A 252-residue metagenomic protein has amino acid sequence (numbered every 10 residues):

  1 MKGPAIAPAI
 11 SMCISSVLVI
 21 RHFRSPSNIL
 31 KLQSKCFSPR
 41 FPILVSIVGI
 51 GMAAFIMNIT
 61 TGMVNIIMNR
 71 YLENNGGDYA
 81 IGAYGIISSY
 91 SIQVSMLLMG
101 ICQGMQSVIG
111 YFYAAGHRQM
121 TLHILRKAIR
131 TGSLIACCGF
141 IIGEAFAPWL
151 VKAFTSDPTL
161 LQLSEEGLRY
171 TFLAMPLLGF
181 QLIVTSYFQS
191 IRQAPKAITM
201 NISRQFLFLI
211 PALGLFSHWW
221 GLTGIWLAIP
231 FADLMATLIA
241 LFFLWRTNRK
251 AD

Functional and structural regions predicted by a protein language model:
M1-M52, I109-A174, L215-D252: Short alpha-helical transmembrane segments in multi-pass integral membrane proteins
P4, I59-I66, A136-E144, G179 (+3 more regions): Hydrophobic positions within alpha-helical transmembrane segments of bacterial inner-membrane proteins
A9, A54-G62, I92, M96-G100 (+5 more regions): Residue-level hotspots within the lipid-embedded alpha helices of multi-pass solute transporters
L18-R21, C36-I67, L72, Q93 (+3 more regions): Hydrophobic faces of transmembrane alpha-helices in multi-pass small-molecule transporters and flippases across diverse
I20, I66, R70-Y71, Q93 (+4 more regions): Alpha-helical transmembrane segments of multipass membrane proteins
F55, I59-S89, Q93, Y111-F112 (+2 more regions): Helix-terminus/linker motif at the lipid-water interface of multi-pass membrane proteins
A83-A147, L178-M200: Small-residue-rich hydrophobic transmembrane alpha-helices
V184-L207, L213-W220, I225: C-terminal structured "cap/appendage" subdomains that terminate the fold
